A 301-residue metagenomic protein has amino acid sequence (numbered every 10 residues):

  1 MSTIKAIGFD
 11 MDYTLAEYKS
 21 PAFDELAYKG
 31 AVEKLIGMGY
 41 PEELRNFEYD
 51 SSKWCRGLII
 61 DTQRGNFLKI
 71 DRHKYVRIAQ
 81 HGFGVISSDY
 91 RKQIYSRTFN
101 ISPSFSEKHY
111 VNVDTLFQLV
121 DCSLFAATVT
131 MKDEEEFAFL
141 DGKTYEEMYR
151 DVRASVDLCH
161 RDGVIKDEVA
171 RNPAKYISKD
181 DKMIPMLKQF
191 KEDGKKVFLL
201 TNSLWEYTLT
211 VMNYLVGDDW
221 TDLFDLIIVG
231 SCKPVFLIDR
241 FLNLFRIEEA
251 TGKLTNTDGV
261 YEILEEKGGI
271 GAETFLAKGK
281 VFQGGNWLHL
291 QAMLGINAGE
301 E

Functional and structural regions predicted by a protein language model:
M1-E301: HAD-like aspartate-dependent phosphatase fold
